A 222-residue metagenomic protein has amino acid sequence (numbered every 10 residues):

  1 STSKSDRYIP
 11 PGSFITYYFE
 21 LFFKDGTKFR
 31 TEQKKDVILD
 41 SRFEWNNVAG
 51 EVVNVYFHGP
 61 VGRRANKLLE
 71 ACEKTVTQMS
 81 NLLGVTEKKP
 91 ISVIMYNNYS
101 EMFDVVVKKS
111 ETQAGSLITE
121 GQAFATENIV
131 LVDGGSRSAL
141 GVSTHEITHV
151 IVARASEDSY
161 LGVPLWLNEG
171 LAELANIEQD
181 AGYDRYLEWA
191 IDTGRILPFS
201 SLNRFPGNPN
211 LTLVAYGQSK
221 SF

Functional and structural regions predicted by a protein language model:
S1-R42: Beta-strand-enriched, solvent-exposed domains that form extended recognition/catalytic surfaces
I15, E51, K89, N168 (+1 more regions): Residues that flank catalytic or metal-binding motifs in active/ligand-binding sites
E44-P164, I196, F205: Juxtacatalytic substrate-recognition/specificity segment
W45, A181-R185, V214: Substrate-binding/catalytic groove segments of enzymes that remodel or degrade extracellular structural polymers
M79, V152, W166, L171 (+2 more regions): Active-site-proximal alpha-helical
S100-V106, I177-D184: Secretory-pathway/luminal and periplasmic proteins that interact with or process carbohydrate-rich
A153-E157, N176-A181: Short helix-capping and hinge/turn segments at secondary-structure transitions, especially at repeat and domain
V163, G182-I191: Short acidic alpha-helical/loop segments enriched in Asp/Glu that coordinate divalent cations
